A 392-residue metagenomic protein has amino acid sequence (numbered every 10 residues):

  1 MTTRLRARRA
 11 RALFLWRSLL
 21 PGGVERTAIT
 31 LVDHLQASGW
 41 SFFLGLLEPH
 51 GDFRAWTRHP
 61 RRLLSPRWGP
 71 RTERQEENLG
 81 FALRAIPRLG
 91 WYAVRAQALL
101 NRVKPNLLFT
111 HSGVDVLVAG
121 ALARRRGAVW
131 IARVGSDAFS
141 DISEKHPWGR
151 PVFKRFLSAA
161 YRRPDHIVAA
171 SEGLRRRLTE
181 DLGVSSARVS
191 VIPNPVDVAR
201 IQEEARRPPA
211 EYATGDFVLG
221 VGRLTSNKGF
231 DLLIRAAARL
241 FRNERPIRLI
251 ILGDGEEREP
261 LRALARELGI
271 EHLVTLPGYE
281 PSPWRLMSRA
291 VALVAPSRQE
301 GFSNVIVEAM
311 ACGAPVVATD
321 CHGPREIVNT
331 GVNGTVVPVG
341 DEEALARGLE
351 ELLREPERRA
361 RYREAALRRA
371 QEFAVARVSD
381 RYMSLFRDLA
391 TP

Functional and structural regions predicted by a protein language model:
F14-G22, A28-T30, H34-L83, R188: N-terminal strand-loop element at the rim of the active site of nucleotide-sugar-dependent glycosyltransferases
E25-T30, D216-R239, L249, E256-A263 (+2 more regions): A conserved mid-protein helix/loop that constitutes part of the nucleotide-sugar donor-binding site
G90-Y92, V129, F139-R163: Nucleotide-sugar donor phosphate/pyrophosphate-binding loop at the beta->alpha transition of glycosyltransferases
T110-V116, V134: Short His-centered aromatic/hydrophobic patch
G173, P195: Carbohydrate-associated surface elements
Y279, R298: Aromatic "clamp/platform" in nucleotide-sugar-dependent glycosyltransferases that forms part of the donor/acceptor
P315-A318: Short hydrophobic beta-strand element within catalytic cores of glycosyltransferases and related nucleotide-activated
T330-G331, T335-E342, E351-P356, Q371: Conserved acidic donor-binding segment of nucleotide-sugar-dependent glycosyltransferases
